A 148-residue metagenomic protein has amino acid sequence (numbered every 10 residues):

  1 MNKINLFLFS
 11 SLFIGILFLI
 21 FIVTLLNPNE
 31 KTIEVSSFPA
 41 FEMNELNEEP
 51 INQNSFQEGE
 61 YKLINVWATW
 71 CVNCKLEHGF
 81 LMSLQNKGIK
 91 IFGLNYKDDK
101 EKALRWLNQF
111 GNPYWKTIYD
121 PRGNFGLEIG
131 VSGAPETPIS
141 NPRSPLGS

Functional and structural regions predicted by a protein language model:
M1-N44: N-terminal targeting signals for export/organelle localization
A40-K62: A short beta-strand-turn-helix
M43-N44, K116-D120: Short acidic-hydrophobic, aromatic-tinged amphipathic segments that line or gate anion-handling sites
E60-K62, V66-W70, G133: Short pre-active-site segment immediately N-terminal to redox-active cysteine/selenocysteine motifs in thiol-based
L63-I64, I91, T137: Hydrophobic beta-strand anchors of alpha/beta hydrolase catalytic cores
K75-F110, P121-L127: Structural microenvironment flanking redox-active thiols in thiol-disulfide oxidoreductases
I89, W115-K116: Short, conserved active-site loop motifs that form the nucleotide-linked donor/cofactor pocket
Q109-P113, D120-S148: Thiol/disulfide oxidoreductase modules built on the thioredoxin-like
